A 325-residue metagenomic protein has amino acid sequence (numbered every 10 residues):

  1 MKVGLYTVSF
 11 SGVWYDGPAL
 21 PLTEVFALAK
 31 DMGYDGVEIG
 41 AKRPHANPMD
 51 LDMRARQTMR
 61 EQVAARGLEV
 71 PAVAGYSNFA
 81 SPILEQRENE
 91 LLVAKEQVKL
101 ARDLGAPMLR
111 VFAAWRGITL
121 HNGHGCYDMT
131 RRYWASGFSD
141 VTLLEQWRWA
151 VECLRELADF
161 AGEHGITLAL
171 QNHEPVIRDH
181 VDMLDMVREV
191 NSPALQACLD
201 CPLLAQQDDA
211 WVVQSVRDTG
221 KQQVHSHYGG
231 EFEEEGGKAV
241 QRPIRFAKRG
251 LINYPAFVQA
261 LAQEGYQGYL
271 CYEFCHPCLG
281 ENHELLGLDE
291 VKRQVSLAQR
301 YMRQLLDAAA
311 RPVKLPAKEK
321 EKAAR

Functional and structural regions predicted by a protein language model:
M1-D35, A64, G105, R155 (+2 more regions): Histidine-acidic metal/acid-base catalytic patches
T23-A27, E61-E69, S81-Q196, P316: Active-site acidic/histidine proton-transfer and metal-coordination neighborhood in alpha/beta enzyme cores
M32-R43, P71-S77: Short, conserved active-site loops that position catalytic residues or coordinate cofactors/metal ions across diverse
E38, A72-A74, R110, A169 (+2 more regions): Conserved beta-strand positions in the central sheet of alpha/beta enzyme cores
E38-R60, A114-L120: Glycine-rich, proline-tolerant flexible connector loops at the mouths of alpha/beta enzymes
A41, L170-H173, C201: Short glycine-centered, acidic/aromatic-flanked micro-motifs in structured strand/loop junctions that mark active-site
H45-N47, S77-S81, R116-I118, E174-I177 (+2 more regions): Short, small-residue-enriched loops and turns at beta-alpha junctions that line or gate enzyme active sites
N47-L51, N78-L92, K248: Short coil/turn segments at secondary-structure boundaries
